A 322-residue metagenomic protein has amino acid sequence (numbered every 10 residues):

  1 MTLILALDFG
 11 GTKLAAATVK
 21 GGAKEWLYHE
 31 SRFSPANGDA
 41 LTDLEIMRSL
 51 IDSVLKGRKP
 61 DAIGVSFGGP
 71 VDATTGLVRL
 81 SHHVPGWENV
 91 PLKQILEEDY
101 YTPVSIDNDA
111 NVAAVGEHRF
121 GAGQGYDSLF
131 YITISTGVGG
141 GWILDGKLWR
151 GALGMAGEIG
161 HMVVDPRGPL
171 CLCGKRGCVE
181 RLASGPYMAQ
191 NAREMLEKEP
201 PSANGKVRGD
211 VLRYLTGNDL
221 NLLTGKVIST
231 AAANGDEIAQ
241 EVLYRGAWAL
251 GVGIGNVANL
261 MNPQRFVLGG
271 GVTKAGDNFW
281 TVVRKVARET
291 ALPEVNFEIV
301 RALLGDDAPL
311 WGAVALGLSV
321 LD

Functional and structural regions predicted by a protein language model:
M1-A62, D72-L77, K93-V104, G116-Y126 (+1 more regions): ATP-binding/phosphotransfer module of carbohydrate and carboxylate kinases, centering on a glycine-rich
D8, G64-G68, D107, Y131-G137 (+1 more regions): Short beta-strand segments
Y28-R32, H82, A152: Short hydrophobic alpha-helix segments
L77-E88: A charged helix-plus-loop insertion that forms the helical arch/lid used to bind and gate nucleic-acid substrates
A110-A113: Active-site-adjacent loop/helix segments that line or gate small-molecule/cofactor pockets in enzymes
M155-E158: Structural signature of FAD isoalloxazine-binding scaffolds in flavoprotein oxidoreductases
